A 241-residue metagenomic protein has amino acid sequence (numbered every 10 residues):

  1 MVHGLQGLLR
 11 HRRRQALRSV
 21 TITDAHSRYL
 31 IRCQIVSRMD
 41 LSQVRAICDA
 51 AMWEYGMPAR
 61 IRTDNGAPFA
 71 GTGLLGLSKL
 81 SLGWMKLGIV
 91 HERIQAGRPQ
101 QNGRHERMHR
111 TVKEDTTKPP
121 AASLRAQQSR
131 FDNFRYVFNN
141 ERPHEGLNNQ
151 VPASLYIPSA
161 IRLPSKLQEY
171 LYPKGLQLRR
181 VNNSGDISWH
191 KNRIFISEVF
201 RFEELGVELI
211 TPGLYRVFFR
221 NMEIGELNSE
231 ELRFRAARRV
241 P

Functional and structural regions predicted by a protein language model:
M1-T21, A25-N139, E226, E231: RNase H-like DDE/DDD metal-dependent nuclease/strand-transfer catalytic core used by mobile genetic elements
N139-P241: C-terminal, beta-rich DNA-binding module of retroviral/retroelements integrases
